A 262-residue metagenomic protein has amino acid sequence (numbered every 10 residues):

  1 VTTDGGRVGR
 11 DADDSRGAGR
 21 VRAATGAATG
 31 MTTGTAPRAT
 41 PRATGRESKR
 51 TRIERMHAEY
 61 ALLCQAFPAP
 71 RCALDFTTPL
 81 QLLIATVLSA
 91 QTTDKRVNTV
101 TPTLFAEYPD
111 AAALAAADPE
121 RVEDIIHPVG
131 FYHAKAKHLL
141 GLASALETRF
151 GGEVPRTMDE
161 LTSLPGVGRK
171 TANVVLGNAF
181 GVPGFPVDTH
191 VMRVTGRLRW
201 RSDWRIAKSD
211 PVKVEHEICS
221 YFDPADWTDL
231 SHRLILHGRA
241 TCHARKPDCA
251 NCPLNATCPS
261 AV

Functional and structural regions predicted by a protein language model:
V1-S48: Polybasic, lysine-enriched low-complexity intrinsically disordered terminal tails
G45-V262: Catalytic cores of DNA base-excision repair glycosylases
